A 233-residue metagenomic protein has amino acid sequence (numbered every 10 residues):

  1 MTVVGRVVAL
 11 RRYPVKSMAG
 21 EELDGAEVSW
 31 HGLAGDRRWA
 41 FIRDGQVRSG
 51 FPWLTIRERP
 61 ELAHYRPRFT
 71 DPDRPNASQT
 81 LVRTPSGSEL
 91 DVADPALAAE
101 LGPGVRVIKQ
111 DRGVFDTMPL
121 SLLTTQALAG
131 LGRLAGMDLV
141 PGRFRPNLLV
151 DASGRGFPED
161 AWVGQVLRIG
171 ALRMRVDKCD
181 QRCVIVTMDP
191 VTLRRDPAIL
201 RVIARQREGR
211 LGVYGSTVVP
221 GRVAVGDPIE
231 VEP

Functional and structural regions predicted by a protein language model:
M1-P233: Metal-cofactor-dependent catalytic cores
